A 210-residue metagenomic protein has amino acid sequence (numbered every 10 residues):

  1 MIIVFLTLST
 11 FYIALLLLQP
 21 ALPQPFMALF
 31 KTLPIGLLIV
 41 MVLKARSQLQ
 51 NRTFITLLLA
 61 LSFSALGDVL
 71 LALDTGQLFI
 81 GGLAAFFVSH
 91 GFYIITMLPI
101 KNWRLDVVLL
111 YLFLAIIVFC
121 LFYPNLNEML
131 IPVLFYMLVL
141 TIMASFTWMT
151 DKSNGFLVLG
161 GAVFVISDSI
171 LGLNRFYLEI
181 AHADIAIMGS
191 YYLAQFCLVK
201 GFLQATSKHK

Functional and structural regions predicted by a protein language model:
M1-K210: Polytopic alpha-helical membrane-helix bundles and their juxtamembrane interface segments in multi-pass membrane
